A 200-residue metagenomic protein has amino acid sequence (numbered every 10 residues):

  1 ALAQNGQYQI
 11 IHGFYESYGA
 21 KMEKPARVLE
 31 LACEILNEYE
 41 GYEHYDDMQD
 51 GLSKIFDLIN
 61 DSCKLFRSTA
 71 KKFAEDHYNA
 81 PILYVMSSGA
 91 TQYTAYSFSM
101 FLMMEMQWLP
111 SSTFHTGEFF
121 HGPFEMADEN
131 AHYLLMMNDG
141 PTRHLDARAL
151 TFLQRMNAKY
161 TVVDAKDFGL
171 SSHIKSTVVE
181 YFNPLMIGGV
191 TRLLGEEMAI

Functional and structural regions predicted by a protein language model:
A1-Y45, Q49-G51, S88, M136-V163: Glycine-rich phosphate-binding loops that contact phosphosugars or nucleotide phosphates
L2-Q9, P123-E125, G169-V178: Glycine-rich, charge-decorated loop segments at or immediately adjacent to ligand/cofactor-binding or catalytic sites
N5-Q7, A80-P81, E129-A131, N157: Short, well-ordered alpha-helix to beta-strand connector turns
E16-E23, C33-H115, F120: Active-site phosphate/pyrophosphate-binding segments
E23-L31, D128-E129, H173-F182: Short, surface-exposed amphipathic charged segments that create phosphate/polyanion-binding patches used for binding
V28-E38, S99, V190-M198: Buried hydrophobic packing segments
T94-D167: Internal helical hairpin/lid segments
A149-I200: Phosphate-moiety recognition in structured ligand-binding domains
